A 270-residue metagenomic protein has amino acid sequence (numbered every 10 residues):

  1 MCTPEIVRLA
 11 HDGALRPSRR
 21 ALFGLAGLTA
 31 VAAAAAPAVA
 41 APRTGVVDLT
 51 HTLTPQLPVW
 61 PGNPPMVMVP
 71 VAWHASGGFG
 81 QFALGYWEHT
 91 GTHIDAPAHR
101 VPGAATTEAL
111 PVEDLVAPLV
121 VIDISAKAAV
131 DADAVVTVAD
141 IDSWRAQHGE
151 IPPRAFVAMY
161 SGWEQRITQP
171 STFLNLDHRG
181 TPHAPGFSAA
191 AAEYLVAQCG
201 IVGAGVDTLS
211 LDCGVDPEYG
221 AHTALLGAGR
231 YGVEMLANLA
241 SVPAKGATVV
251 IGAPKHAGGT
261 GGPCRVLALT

Functional and structural regions predicted by a protein language model:
C2-T270: Active-/binding-site microenvironments in catalytic and ligand-binding cores
